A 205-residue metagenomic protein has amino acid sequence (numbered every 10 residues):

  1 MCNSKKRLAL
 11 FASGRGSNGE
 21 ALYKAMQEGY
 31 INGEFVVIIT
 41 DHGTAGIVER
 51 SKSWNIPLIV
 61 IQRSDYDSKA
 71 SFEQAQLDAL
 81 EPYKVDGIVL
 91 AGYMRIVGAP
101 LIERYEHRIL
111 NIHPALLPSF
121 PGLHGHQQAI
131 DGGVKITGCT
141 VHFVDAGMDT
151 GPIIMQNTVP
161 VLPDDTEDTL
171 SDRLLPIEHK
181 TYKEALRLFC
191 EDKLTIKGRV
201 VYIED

Functional and structural regions predicted by a protein language model:
C2-G46, R50: N-terminal Rossmann-like dinucleotide-binding module
E20, I196-D205: Short, basic/aromatic-enriched C-terminal tail that caps enzymatic domains
E20-K24, E49, Q74-E81, K183: Amphipathic, non-transmembrane alpha-helical secondary structure
A25, D41, G87-V200: Donor/substrate-binding cores of folate-linked one-carbon enzymes
E34-V37, P57-I59, R108: Conserved beta-strand segments of alpha/beta enzyme cores
W54-N55, Y105: Short, structured coil segments at secondary-structure junctions
I59-S64, I112: Short beta->alpha connector loops at strand-helix junctions that form conserved, small/polar/Pro-enriched
V60, D67-V85: Glycine/small-residue-rich loop that forms an oxyanion/phosphate-binding "nest" at active or ligand-binding sites
